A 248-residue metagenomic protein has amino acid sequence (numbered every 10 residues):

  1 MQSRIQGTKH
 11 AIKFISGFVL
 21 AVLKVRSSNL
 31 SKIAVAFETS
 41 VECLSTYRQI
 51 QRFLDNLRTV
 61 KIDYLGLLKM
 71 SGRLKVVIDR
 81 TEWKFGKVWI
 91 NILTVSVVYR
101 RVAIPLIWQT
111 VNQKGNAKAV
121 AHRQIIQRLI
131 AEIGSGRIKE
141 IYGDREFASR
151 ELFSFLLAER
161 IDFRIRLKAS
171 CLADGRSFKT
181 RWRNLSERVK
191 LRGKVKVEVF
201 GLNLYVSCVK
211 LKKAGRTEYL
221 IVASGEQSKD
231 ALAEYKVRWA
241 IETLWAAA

Functional and structural regions predicted by a protein language model:
M1-N29, V35, L57, K61 (+3 more regions): Single, function-defining residue in the core of a domain
K32-A36, S45-Q51, Q109: Short alpha-helical "patches" and their helix-cap loops
T39-S40: Acidic, metal/ion-handling microdomains and their immediate structural contexts
C43-R100: Active-site-proximal, Lys/Arg-enriched surface segment that forms a nucleic-acid-binding/basic interface patch
